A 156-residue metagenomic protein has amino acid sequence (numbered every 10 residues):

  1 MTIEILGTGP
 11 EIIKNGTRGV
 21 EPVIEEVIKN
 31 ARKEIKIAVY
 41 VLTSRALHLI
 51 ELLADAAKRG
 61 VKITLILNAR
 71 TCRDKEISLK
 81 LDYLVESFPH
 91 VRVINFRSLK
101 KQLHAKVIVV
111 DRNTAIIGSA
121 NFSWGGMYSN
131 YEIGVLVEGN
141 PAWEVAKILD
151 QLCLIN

Functional and structural regions predicted by a protein language model:
M1-E25, N30, T43-N156: PLD/PLD-like phosphodiesterase catalytic module centered on the HKD motif
V39: Short acidic, glycine-rich surface-loop motifs adjacent to enzyme active sites
